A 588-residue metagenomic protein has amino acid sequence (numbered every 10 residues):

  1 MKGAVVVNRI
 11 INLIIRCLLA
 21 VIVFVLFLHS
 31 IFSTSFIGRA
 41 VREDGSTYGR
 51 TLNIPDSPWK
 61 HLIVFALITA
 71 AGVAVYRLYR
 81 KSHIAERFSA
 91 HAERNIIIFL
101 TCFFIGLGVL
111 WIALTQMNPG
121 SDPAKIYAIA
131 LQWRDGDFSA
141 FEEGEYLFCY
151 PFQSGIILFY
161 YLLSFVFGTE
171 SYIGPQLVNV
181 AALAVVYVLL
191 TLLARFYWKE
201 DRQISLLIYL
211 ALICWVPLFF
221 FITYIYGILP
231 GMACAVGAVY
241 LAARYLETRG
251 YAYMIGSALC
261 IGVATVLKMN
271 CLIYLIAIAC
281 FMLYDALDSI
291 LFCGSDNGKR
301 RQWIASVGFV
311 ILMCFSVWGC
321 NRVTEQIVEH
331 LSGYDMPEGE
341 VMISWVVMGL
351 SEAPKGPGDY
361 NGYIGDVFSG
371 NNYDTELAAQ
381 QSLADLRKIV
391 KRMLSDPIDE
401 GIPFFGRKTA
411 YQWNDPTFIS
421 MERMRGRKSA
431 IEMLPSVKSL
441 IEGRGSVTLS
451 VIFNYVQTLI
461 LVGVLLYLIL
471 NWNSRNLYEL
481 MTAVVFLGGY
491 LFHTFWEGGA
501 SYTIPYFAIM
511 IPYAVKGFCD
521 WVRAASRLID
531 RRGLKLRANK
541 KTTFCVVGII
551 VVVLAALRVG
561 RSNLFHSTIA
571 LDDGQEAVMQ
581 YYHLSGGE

Functional and structural regions predicted by a protein language model:
M1-L110, I304-C314, A538-I550: Start-transfer (signal-anchor) and selected internal transmembrane alpha helices of multi-pass inner/ER membrane
R50-A66, I173-G174, V178-N179, F404-G489: Membrane-interface anchor segments at the N-terminal boundary of transmembrane helices in multi-pass membrane enzymes
T115-L131, D135-E170, A378-L383, I398: Extracytoplasmic catalytic/substrate-binding loops of multi-pass membrane glycan-assembly enzymes
Y150, S154, V166-V188, V447-Y455: Loop-to-helix entry region of an early transmembrane alpha helix in multi-pass inner-membrane enzymes
L177-K199, G237, V462-L466: Transmembrane-helix motifs of polytopic, lipid-linked glycan transferases
W198, V236-Y253, A286: Membrane-interface transmembrane helices that cradle and orient dolichyl/undecaprenyl
F220-G231: Short acidic/glycine- and proline-prone juxtamembrane loop motifs at membrane-interface regions of multi-pass membrane
V328-A430: Membrane-proximal stem/loop segments at transmembrane-domain junctions that anchor or position
